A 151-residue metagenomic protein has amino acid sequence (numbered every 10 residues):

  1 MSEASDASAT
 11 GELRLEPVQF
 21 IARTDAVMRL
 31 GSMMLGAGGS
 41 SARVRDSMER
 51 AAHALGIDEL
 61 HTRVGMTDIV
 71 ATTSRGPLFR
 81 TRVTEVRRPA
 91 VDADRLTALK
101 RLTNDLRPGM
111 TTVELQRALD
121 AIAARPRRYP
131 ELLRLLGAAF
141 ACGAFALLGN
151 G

Functional and structural regions predicted by a protein language model:
M1-M110: Soluble N-terminal domains of membrane-associated systems
R45-S47, Q116-L119: Short, well-structured alpha-helical segments that form the helix of a local strand-helix-strand
L115-Q116, L135: Short coil/turn segments at secondary-structure boundaries
A118-R127: Cytosolic juxtamembrane amphipathic/interface segments immediately preceding and feeding into a transmembrane helix
R128-G151: Core alpha-helical transmembrane segments of integral membrane proteins
